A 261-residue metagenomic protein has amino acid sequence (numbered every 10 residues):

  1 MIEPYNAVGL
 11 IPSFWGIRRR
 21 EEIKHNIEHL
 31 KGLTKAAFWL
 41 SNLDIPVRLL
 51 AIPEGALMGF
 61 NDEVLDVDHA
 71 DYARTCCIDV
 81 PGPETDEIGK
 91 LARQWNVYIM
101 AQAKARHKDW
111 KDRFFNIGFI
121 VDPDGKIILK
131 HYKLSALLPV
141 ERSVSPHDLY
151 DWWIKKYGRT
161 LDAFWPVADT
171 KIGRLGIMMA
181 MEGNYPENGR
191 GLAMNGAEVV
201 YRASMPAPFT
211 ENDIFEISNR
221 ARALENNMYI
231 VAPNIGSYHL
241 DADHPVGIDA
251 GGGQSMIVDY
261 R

Functional and structural regions predicted by a protein language model:
I2-R19, I23, A51, R174-E182 (+1 more regions): Active-site-proximal beta-strand elements of phosphoester/diester hydrolases
W15-H25, C77, R142-L149: Acidic/histidine-rich helix-loop elements that form or flank divalent-metal/phosphate-binding sites at the catalytic
G16-I23, E63-A70, D243-I248: Short, flexible/disordered intra-domain loops and linkers
K24, K35-D124, I128-K130, P139 (+1 more regions): Cys-nucleophile CN-hydrolase/nitrilase-fold catalytic domain and related Cys-dependent amidase chemistry that acts on
P53, K133-L134, A203, N234: Conserved residues at the C-terminal ends of beta-strands
V80-M100, R174, A180-R261: CN hydrolase (nitrilase-like) catalytic-core segments centered on the catalytic cysteine and neighboring Lys/Glu
H107-E198, P208-A221, G251: Active-site catalytic loop in hydrolytic enzyme cores
